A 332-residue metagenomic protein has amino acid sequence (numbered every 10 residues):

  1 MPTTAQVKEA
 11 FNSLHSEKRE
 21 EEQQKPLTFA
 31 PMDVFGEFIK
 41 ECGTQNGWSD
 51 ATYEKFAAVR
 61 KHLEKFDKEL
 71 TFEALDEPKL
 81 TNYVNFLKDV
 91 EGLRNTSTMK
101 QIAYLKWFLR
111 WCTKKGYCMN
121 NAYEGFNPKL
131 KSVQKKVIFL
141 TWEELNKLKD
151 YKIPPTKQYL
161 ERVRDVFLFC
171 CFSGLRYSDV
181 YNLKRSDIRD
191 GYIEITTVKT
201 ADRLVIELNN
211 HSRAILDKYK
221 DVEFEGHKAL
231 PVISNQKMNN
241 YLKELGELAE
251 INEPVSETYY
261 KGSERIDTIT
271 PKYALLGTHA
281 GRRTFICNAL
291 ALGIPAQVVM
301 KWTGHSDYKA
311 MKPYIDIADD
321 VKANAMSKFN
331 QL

Functional and structural regions predicted by a protein language model:
M1-A30, E37, E41-G47: N-terminal helical hairpins
H62, E73-L75, V90-E124, R176-S178 (+1 more regions): N-terminal DNA-binding recognition helix of tyrosine site-specific recombinases/integrases
M99, C118, E124-Y177, Q236-K237: Basic, Lys/Arg- and aromatic-enriched nucleic-acid-binding interface segment
L148, E207-A214, K218-K220, P313-L332: DNA/chromatin major-groove-contacting recognition/catalytic segments
P155-K157, E223-K228, K243-K301: Short, basic (Lys/Arg/His-rich) helix/loop patches that form interaction surfaces in the mid-to-C-terminal regions
S173, N182-K218: Conserved tyrosine-mediated DNA breakage-rejoining catalytic core shared by Y-recombinases
S186-D190, L275, L292-P313, N324: Short, polar N-cap/turn motifs at the start of nucleic acid-interacting alpha helices
T197-A201, M238, T303-K328: Catalytic-site neighborhood detector that most strongly recognizes the C-terminal catalytic loop/helix of tyrosine
